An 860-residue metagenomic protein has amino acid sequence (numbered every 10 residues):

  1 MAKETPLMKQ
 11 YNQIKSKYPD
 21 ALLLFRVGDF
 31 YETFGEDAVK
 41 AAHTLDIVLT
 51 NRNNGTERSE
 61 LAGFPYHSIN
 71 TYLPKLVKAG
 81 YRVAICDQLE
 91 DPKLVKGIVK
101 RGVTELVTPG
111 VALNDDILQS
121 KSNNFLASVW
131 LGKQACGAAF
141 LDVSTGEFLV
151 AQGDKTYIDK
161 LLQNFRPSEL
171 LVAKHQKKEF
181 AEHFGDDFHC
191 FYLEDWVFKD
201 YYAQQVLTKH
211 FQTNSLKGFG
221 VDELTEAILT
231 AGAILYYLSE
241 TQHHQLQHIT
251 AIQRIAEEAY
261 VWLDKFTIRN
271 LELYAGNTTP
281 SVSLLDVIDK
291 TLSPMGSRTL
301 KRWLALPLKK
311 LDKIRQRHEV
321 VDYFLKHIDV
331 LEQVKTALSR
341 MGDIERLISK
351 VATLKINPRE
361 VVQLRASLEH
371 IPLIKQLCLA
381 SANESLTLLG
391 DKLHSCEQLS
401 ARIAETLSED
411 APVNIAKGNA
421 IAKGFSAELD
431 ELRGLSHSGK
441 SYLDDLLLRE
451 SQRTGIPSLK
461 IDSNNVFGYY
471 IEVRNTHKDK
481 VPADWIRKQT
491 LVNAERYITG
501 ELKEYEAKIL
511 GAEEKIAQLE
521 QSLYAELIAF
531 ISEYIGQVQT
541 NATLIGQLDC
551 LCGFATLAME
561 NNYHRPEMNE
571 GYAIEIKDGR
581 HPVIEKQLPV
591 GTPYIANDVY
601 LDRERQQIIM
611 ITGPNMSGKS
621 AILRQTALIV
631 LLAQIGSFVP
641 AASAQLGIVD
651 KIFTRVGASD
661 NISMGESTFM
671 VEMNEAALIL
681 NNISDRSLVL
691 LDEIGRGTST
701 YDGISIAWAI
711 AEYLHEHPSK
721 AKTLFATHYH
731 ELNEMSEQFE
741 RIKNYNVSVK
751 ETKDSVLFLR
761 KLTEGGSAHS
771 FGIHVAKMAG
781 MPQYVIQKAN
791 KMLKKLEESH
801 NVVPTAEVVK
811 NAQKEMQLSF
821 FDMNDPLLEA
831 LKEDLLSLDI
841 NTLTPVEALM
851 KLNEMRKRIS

Functional and structural regions predicted by a protein language model:
M1-Y323, T336-S339, D343-A352, I356-L448 (+2 more regions): Charged catalytic and DNA/RNA-contacting regions of genome-maintenance and nucleic-acid-processing enzymes
A2, P19, G35-E36, L224 (+9 more regions): ATPase nucleotide-binding head domains, primarily ABC-like/P-loop NTPase cores
N51-G63, Q212-E223, Y274, L284-I288 (+9 more regions): Short hinge/gating elements
I85-G102, L544-C552, M559, A726: Amphipathic alpha-helical
P109-L118, Q245, A382-S385, D444-I456 (+4 more regions): Active-site phosphate-binding and catalytic loops of NTP-dependent enzymes
F198-V206, W262, L273-A275, A366-D445 (+3 more regions): Amphipathic heptad-repeat alpha-helical coiled-coil/stalk segments that mediate oligomerization, filament/stalk
T353, N357, S367-H370, L388 (+3 more regions): Charged, surface-exposed helical/loop "interaction arms" that form contiguous linear patches used for dimerization
S408, L491, E495-A529: Extended, charged coiled-coil "arm/hinge" scaffolds of SMC/Rad50-like chromosome-maintenance ATPases and other large
